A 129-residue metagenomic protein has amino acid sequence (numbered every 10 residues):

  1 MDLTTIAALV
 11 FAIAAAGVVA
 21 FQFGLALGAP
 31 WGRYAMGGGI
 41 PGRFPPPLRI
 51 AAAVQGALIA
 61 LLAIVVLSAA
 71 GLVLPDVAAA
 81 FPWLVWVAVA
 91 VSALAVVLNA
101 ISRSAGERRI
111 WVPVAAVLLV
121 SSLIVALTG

Functional and structural regions predicted by a protein language model:
M1-V19: Hydrophobic transmembrane alpha-helical segments in integral membrane proteins
T4, G28-A52, A70-V73: Interfacial loop at the N-terminal end of multi-pass membrane proteins
T4-A8, P75-W83, G106-A115: Non-cytosolic membrane-interface motifs at loop->transmembrane helix junctions
V19-R33, A57: Transmembrane alpha-helix/helix-exit interface in multi-pass inner-membrane proteins
L61-L98: Mid-chain, well-packed structural core segment of small domains
S68-L72, S122-G129: Juxtamembrane boundary at the C-terminal end of a transmembrane helix
V96-I110, A126-G129: Membrane-helix boundary connector in multi-pass membrane proteins
